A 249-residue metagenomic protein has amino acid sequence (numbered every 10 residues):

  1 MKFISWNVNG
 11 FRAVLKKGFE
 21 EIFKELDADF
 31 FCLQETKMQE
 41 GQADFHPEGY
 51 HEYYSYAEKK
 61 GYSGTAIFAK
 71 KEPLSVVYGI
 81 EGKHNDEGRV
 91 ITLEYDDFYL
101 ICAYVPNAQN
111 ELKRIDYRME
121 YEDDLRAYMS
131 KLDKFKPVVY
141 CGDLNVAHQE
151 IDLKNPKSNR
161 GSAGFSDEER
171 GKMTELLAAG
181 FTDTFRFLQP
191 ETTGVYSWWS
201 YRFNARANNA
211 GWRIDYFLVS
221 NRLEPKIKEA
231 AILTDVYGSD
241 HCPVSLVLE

Functional and structural regions predicted by a protein language model:
M1-N9, D97-Q109, C141: Active-site-proximal beta-strand elements of phosphoester/diester hydrolases
M1-P47, A57, Y62-S63, H148 (+1 more regions): N-terminal, active-site-proximal structural segment of metallo-dependent hydrolase catalytic domains
N7, F23-G41, L100, M129-E150 (+4 more regions): Active-site beta-strand/loop signature of hydrolases that rely on acidic residues for catalysis
K37, Q42-A108: Structured beta-strand-rich core segments of catalytic domains in phosphoester-bond hydrolases
H51, Y121-A210, I214: Metal-dependent phosphoesterases centered on the DNase I-like endonuclease/exonuclease/phosphatase
K60-S75, V195, F203-P225: Conserved beta strand-loop-helix elements of the APE1-like EEP
K70, L93-D96, S220-N221, L246-E249: Active-site beta-strand termini and strand-to-loop segments that position acidic
E81, P106-E122, K157-S162: Surface-exposed cleft-lining segments at the edges of enzyme active sites
